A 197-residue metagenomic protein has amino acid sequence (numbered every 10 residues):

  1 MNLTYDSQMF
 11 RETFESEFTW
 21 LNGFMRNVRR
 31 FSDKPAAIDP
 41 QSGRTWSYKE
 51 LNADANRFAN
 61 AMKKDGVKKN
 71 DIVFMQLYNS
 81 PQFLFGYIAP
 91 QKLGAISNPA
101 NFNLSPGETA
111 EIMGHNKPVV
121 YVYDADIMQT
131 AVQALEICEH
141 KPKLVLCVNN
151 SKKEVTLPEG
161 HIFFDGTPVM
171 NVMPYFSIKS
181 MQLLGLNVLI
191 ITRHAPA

Functional and structural regions predicted by a protein language model:
M1-F18: Flexible, non-catalytic linker and terminal segments flanking ANL/adenylate-forming cores
E12-S16, E50, N98-A100: Short, flexible loop segments at the rims of nucleotide/cofactor-binding pockets, characterized by
E15-A36, A53: A short N-terminal helical cap/helix-turn-helix that marks the beginning of AMP-binding/adenylate-forming
F24, T109, V172: Acidic, amphipathic alpha-helical patches
D33, C147, K152-K153, L157-A197: Conserved pre-ATP/AMP-binding loop-to-beta segment of ANL
A36-S80, L84-I88, S105-A110, G114 (+1 more regions): Conserved AMP-binding/adenylate-forming core of the ANL superfamily
K64-D65, K92-G166: Structural core segment of the AMP-binding/adenylate-forming
